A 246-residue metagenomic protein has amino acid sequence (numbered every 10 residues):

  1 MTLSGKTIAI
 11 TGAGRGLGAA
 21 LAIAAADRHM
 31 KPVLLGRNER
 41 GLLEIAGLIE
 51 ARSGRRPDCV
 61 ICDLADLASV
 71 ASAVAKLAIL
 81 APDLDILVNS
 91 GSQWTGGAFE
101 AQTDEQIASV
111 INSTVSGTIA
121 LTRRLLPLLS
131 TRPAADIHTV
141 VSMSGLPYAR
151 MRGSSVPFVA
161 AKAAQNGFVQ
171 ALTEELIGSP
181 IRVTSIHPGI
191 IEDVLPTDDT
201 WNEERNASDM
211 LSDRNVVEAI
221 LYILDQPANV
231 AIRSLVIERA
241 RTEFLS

Functional and structural regions predicted by a protein language model:
K6, P82-L84, A98, L129-M143 (+1 more regions): Active-site loop of short-chain dehydrogenase/reductase
G12-G16: Conserved glycine-rich cofactor-binding loop
M30-I45: Conserved glycine-rich Rossmann-like NAD(P)H-binding loop of the short-chain dehydrogenase/reductase
S90-G96: Conserved NAD(P)H cofactor-binding loop of Rossmann-fold oxidoreductase domains
A98-F99, T103-I111: Substrate-binding pocket helix/loop in short-chain dehydrogenase/reductase
D136-A164, Q170, E174-I177: Catalytic loop of short-chain dehydrogenase/reductase
I181, S185, E203-L245: C-terminal helical subdomain
